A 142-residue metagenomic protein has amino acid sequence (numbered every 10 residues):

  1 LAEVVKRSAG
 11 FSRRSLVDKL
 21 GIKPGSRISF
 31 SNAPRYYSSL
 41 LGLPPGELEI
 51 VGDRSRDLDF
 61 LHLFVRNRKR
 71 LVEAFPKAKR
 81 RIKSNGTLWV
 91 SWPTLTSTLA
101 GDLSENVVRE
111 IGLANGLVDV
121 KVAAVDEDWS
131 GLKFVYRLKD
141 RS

Functional and structural regions predicted by a protein language model:
L1-L43: N-terminal, charge-rich interaction modules
E47-L58: Short acidic low-complexity segments
L48, A78, K139-S142: N-terminal and secondary-structure boundary signal
L61-L71: Short, glycine-rich nucleotide/cofactor-binding loops
V72-S84: A short glycine-rich, Lys/Arg-flanked "PGG" loop and its adjoining helix->strand segment in the class I
S84-T94: Conserved beta-strand signature within the Rossmann-like core of class I S-adenosyl-L-methionine
T96-R109: Conserved class I S-adenosyl-L-methionine
N115-S142: Class I S-adenosyl-L-methionine
